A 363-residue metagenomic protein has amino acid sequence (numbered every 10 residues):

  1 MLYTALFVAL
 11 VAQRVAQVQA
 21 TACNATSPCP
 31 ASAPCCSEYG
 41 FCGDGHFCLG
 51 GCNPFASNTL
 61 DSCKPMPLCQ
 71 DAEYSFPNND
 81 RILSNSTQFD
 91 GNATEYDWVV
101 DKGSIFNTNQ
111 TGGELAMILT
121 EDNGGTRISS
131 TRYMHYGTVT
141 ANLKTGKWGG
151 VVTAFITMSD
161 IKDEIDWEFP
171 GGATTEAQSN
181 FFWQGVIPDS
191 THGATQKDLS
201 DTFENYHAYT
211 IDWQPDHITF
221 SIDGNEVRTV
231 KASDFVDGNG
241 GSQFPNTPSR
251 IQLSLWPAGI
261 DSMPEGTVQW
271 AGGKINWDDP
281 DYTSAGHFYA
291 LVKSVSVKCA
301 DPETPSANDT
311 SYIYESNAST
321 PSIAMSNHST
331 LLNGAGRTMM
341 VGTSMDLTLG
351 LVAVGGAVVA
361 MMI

Functional and structural regions predicted by a protein language model:
Q19-W148, W277-D278, Y282-H287, L291-I363: Low-complexity, Ser/Thr/Pro/Gly-rich disordered linker/stalk regions
S129-G137, K197-E204, F244: Extracellular/lumenal carbohydrate-interaction signature centered on repeated Trp-anchored short motifs
V139-A141, N205-W213, I218-I222: Short tryptophan-centered beta-strand motifs in secreted/extracellular beta-sheet-rich domains of glycan-recognition
G149-T157: Beta-strand acidic-aromatic groove motif in beta-rich domains, primarily in extracellular
I156-W183: Glycan-recognition/cleft segments
G185-N205: Short, aromatic/His-centered strand-loop micro-motif at the edge of beta-sheets
T195, Y206, P215, E226-L253 (+1 more regions): Extended, charged alpha-helical interaction scaffolds
G238-T283: Flexible glycan-contacting loops in extracellular carbohydrate-active proteins
